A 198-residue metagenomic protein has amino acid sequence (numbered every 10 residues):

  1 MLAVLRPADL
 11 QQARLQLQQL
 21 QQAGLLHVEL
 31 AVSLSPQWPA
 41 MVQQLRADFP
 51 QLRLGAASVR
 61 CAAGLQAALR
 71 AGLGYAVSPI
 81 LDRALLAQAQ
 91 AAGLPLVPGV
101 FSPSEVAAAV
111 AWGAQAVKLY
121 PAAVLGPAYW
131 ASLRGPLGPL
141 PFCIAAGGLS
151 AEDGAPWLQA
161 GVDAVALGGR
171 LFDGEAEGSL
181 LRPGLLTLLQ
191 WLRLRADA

Functional and structural regions predicted by a protein language model:
M1-G74, L81, A91-A92, A151-E152 (+2 more regions): Conserved N-terminal beta1-alpha1 strand-loop-helix module at the mouth
M1-L5, V28-L30, L54-A57, A76-S78 (+4 more regions): Hydrophobic faces of well-ordered beta-strands that scaffold small-molecule active sites in alpha/beta enzyme cores
C61-A71, S104-W112, Y129, L149-V165: Catalytic cores of alpha/beta
P79-L85, K118-P127, G161-G184: Glycine-rich phosphate-binding active-site loops on the catalytic face of alpha/beta enzymes
D82-L125: Histidine/lysine/aspartate-rich catalytic loop segments that bind and position anionic ligands
L85-Q90, V106-A111, P127-S132, D153-A155 (+1 more regions): Short, charged, surface-exposed secondary-structure boundary motifs
P139-F142, D153: Active-site-adjacent C-terminal substructures of enzyme catalytic domains
